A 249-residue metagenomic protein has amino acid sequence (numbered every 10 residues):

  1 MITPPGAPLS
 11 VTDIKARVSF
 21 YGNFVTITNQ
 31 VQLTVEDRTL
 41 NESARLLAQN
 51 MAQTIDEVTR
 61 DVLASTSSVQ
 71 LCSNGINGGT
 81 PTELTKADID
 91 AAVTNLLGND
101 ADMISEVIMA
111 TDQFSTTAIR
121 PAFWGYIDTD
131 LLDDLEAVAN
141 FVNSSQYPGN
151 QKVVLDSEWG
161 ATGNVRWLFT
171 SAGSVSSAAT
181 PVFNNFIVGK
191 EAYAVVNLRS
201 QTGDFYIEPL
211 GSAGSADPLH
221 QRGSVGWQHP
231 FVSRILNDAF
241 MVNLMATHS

Functional and structural regions predicted by a protein language model:
M1-G6, T39-N41, R45, T247-S249: Surface-exposed assembly/interface segments
M1-Y21: Assembly/oligomerization interface modules of large self-assembling protein complexes
V11, Q30-N41, R45, P121 (+2 more regions): Short, charged/polar micro-motifs that form catalytic or ligand-binding hotspots
A16-T34: Extended, low-charge hydrophobic alpha-helical regions
V18-F20, R120, H220: Short, solvent-exposed loop/turn segments at the edges of secondary structure
V31-M109: Alpha-helical scaffold segments that mediate packing/assembly in large oligomeric complexes
G78-S105, A110, A122-Y126, D130-S249: Sequence/fold signature of self-assembling virion shell proteins
F114: Divalent cation-coordinating acidic motifs and surrounding scaffolds that mediate Ca2+/Mg2+/Mn2+/Zn2+-dependent binding
